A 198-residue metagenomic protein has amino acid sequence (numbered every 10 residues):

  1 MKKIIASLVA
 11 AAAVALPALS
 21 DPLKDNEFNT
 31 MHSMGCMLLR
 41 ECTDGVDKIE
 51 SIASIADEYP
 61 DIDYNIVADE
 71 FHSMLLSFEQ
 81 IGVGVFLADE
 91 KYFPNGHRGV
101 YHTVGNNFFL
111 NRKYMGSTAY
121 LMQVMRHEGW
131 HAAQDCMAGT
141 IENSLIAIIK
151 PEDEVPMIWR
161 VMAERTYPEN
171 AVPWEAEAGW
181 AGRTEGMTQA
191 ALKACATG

Functional and structural regions predicted by a protein language model:
K2-S7, L16-C36, R40, D44-E50 (+1 more regions): Pan-zinc metallopeptidase signature
D21, H32, M37-V104: Auxiliary, metal-adjacent structural segments of Zn-dependent hydrolase domains
S73, Y120, V124, E128 (+1 more regions): Extracytoplasmic/secreted proteins, especially bacterial periplasmic and envelope-associated proteins
D89-K91, R112-M115, C136-G139: A mature extracytoplasmic/lumenal domain signature
G96-H97, T118, M122, M137: Acidic/His-rich structured neighborhood in mature extracellular/periplasmic domains
F109-M125: Short pre-active-site segment immediately N-terminal to the catalytic Zn-binding motif
G129-I146: Catalytic Zn2+-binding segment of zinc metalloproteases
N143-G198: Metalloprotease/metallohydrolase-associated module, dominated by Zn2+-dependent proteases
